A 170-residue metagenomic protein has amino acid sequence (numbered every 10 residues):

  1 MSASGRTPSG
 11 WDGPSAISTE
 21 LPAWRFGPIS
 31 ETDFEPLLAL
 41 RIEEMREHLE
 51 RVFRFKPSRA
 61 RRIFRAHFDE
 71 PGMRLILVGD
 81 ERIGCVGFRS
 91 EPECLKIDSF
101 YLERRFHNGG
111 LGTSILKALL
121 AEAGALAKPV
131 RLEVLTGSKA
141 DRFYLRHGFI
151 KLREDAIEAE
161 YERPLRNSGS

Functional and structural regions predicted by a protein language model:
W24-A39: A short beta-loop-alpha structural element at the N-terminal edge of CoA-dependent acyl/N-acetyltransferase catalytic
I42-I63: Conserved GNAT-fold acetyl-CoA-binding loop/helix
F64, Y144, F149: Conserved active-site tyrosine of GNAT-family acetyltransferases
R65-L75, G84: A short helix-loop-beta-strand connector motif used in the catalytic cores of GNAT acetyltransferases and, in some
E81-R89, K96-Y101: Conserved beta-strand in the GNAT
C94, A123-L135: Conserved GNAT acetyl-CoA-binding A-motif
L102, N108-A121, L145-R146: Conserved acetyl-CoA-binding loop-helix of GNAT-fold acetyltransferases
H107, R131-R142, I157-L165: Conserved beta-strand-loop-alpha-helix junction that forms the acyl-donor binding cleft
